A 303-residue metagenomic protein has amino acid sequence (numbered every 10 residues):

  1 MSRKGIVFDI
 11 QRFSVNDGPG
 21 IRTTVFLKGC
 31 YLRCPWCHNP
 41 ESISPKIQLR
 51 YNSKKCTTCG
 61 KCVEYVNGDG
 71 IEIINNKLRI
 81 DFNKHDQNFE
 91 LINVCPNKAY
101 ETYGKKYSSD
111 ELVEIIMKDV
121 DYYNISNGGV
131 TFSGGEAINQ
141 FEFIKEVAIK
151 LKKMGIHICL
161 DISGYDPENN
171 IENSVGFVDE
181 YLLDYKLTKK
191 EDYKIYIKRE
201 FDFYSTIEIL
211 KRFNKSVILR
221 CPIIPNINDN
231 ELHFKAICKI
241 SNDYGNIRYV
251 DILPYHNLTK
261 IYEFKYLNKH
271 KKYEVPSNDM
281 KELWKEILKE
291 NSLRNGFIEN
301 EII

Functional and structural regions predicted by a protein language model:
M1-P19, P225-I303: Auxiliary Fe-S-binding modules of radical SAM enzymes
V7-K61, L78-D86: N-terminal pre-triad scaffold of radical SAM enzymes
G18, F26, S44, Q48-S53 (+2 more regions): N-terminal-biased segments
G20-R22, K77, N97, N127-G129 (+1 more regions): Short, solvent-exposed beta-strand edge segments and adjacent coil->beta transition regions
P35-S42, K61-K77, F89-K106: Iron-sulfur cluster-binding cysteine motifs and their immediate structural context in ferredoxin-like electron-transfer
S53, K194-R199, Y266-E274: Short glycine-enriched, charge-decorated loop/helix-capping segments at active-site entrances that position
D110-V113, M117-F264: Conserved AdoMet/S-adenosylmethionine-binding subsite of the radical SAM
